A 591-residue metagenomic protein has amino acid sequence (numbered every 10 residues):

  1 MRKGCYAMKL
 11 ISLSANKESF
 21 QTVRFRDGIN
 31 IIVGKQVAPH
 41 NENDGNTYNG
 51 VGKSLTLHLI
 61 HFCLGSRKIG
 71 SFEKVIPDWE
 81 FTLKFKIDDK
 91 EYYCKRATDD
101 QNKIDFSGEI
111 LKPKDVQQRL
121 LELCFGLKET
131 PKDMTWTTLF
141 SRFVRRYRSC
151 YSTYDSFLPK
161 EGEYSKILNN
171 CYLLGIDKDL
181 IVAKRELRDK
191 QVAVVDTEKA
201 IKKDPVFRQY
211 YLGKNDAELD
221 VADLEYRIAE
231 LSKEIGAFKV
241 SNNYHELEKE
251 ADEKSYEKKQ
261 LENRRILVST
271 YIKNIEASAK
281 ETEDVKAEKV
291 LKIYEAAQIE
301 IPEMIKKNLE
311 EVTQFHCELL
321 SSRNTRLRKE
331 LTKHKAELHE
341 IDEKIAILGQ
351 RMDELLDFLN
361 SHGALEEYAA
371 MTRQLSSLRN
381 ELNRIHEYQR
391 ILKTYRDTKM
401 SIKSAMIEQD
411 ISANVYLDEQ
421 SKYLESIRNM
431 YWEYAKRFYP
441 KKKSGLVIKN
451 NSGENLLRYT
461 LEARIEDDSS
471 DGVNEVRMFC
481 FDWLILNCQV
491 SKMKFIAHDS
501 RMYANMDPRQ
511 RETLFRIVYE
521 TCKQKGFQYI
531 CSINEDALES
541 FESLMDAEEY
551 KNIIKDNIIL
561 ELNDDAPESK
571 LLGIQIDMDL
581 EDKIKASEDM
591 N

Functional and structural regions predicted by a protein language model:
M1-W79, L83-K90: Extreme N-terminal "head/tail" segments of very large remodeling/mechanoenzyme assemblies
R2-I29, G34-P39, E419-G472, N487 (+2 more regions): Conserved NTPase motor "head" modules and their coupling/switch loops across ABC/AAA+ ATPases, GTPases, and GHKL ATPases
H40-G52, R458-F481, M502-R511: Conserved ABC ATPase signature
C63-S66, V473-F495: GG-anchored amphipathic helix commonly corresponding to the ABC/SMC/Rad50 NBD signature/C-loop
K95-K199: Extended, charged alpha-helical "arm/stalk" segments used for dimerization and assembly in large NTPase-driven machines
R208-S377: Charged, amphipathic alpha-helical segments characteristic of ABC-type P-loop ATPases involved in chromosome
T325-L461, C488-M493: Extended, charged coiled-coil "arm/hinge" scaffolds of SMC/Rad50-like chromosome-maintenance ATPases and other large
L514-N591: C-terminal lobe/lid and adjacent interdomain/linker elements of RecA-like ASCE P-loop ATPase modules
